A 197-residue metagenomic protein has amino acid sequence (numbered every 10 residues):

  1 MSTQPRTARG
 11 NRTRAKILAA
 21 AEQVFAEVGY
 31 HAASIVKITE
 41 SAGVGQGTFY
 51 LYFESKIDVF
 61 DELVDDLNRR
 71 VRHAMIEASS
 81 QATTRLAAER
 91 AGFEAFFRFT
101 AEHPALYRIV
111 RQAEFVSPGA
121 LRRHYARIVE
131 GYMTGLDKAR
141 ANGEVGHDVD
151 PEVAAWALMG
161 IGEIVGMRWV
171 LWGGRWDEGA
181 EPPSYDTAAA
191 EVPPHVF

Functional and structural regions predicted by a protein language model:
M1-V28, A33-S41, D58: Basic, helix-initiating cap at the start of DNA-binding domains
G43-F53: Short hydrophobic/aromatic patch on the recognition helix
F53, F60-L67: Alpha-helical DNA-contacting segments of helix-turn-helix folds
E62, I76-A105, P151-L158: Hydrophobic alpha-helical connector segments
R69-R72, P118-N142, E152-G160, I164-M167: Amphipathic alpha-helical packing segments from all-alpha helical-bundle domains
F97-G119, T134, I164-G174: Amphipathic alpha-helical segments used for helix-helix packing
F99, V149-L171, G179-F197: Hydrophobic alpha-helical segments that form the core of small-molecule binding pockets and/or dimer interfaces
